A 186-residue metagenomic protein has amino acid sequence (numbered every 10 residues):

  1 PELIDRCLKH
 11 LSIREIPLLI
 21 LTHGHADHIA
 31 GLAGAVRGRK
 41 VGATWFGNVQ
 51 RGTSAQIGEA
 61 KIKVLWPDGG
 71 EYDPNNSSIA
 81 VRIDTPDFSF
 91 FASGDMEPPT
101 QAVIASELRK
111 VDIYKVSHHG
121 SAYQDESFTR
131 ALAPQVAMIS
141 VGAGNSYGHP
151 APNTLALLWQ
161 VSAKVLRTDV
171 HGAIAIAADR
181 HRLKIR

Functional and structural regions predicted by a protein language model:
P1-R186: Non-globular, low-confidence helical/coil segments that flank catalytic cores
